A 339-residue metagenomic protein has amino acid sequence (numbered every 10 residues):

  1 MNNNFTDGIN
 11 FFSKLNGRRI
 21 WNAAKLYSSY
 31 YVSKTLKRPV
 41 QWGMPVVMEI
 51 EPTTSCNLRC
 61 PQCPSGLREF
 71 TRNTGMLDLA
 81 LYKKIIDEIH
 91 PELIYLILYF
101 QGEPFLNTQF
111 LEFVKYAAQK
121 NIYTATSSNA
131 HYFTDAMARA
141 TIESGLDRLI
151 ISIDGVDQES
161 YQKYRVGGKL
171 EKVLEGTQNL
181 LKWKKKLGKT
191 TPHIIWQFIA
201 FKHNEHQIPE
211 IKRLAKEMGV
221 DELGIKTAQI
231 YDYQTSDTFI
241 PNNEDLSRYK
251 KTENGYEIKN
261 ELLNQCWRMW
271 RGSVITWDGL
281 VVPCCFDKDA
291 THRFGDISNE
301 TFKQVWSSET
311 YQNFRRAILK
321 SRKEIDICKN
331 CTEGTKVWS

Functional and structural regions predicted by a protein language model:
M1-S13, E51, R72, L77-A80 (+4 more regions): Radical SAM enzyme [4Fe-4S]-AdoMet core and its adjacent flexible, acidic and glycine-rich loops/tails across
N2-R148, E159, K163, G167-E175 (+2 more regions): Conserved alpha-helical substructure of the radical SAM core
E51, S55-L58, E261, K323-D326: Disulfide-bonded cysteine motifs in exported proteins
N57-S65, F286, D326-E333: Local cysteine-cluster metal-coordination motifs and their immediate loop/turn environment, predominantly Fe-S cluster
F100, N107, D135, T191 (+3 more regions): Residue-level signal for alpha-helical context at structural boundaries
